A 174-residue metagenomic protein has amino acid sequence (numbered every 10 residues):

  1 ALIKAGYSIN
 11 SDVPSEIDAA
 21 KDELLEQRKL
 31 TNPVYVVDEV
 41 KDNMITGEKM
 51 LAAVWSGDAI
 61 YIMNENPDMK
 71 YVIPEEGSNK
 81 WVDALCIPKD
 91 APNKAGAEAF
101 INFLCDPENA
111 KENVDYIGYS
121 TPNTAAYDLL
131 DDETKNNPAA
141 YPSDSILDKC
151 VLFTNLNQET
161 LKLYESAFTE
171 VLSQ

Functional and structural regions predicted by a protein language model:
A1-A5, V82-C86: Periplasmic solute-binding protein
A1-I3, I9-P74: Ligand-binding pocket segment of bilobal, Venus flytrap-like solute-binding proteins
L2, K21-L25, K41, I45 (+5 more regions): Non-transmembrane alpha-helical segments in soluble domains of secreted/periplasmic/extracellular proteins
A5-D12, A91-A97: Short helix-loop capping/hinge motifs at secondary-structure junctions, enriched in acidic/polar residues
D12, E16, N32-V36, E76-N79 (+3 more regions): Extracytoplasmic/periplasmic, Sec-exported soluble proteins
E26, D42, D144-Q174: Conserved C-terminal helix/tail region of periplasmic/extracytoplasmic solute-binding proteins
N79, P88-D148: Mature extracytoplasmic/periplasmic domains
